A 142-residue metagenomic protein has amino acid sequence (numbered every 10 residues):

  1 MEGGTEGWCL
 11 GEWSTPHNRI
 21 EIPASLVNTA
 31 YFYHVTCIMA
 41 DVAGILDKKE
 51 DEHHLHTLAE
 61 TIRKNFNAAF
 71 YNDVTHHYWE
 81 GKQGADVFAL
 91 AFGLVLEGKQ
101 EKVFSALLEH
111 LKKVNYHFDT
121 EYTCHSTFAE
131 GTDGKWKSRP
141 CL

Functional and structural regions predicted by a protein language model:
M1-L142: Active-site core of glycosidic bond-cleaving carbohydrate-active enzymes
